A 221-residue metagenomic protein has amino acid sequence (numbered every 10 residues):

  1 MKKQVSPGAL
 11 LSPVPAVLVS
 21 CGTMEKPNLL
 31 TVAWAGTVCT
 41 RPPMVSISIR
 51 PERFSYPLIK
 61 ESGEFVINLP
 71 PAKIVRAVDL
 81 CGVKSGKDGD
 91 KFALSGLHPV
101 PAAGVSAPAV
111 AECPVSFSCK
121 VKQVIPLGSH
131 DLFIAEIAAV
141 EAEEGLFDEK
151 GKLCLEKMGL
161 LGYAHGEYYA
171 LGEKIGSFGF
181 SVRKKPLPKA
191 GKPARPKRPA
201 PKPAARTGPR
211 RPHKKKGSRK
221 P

Functional and structural regions predicted by a protein language model:
M1-P221: Basic, polyanion-binding surface patches
